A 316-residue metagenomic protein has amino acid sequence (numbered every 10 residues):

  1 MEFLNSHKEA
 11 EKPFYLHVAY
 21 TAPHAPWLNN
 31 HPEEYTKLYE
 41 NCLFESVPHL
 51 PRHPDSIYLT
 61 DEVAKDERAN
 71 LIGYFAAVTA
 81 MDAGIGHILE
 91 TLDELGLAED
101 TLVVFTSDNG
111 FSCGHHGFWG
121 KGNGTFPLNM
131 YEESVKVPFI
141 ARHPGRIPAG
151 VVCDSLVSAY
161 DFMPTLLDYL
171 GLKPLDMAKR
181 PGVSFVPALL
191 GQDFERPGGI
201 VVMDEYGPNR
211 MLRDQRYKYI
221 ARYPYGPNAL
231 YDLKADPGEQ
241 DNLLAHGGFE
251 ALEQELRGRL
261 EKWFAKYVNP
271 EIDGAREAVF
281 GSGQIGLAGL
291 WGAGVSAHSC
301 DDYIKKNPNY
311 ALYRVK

Functional and structural regions predicted by a protein language model:
M1-V157, Y169-K179, A221-P224, N228 (+5 more regions): Active-site-proximal cap/lid insertion segments
L38, A188, R259, W263: Residues that form generic nucleotide/phosphate-binding pockets
A98-T101, R146-L212, A245, F249-G258: Polar, surface-exposed loop/tail segments that function as active-site lids or cofactor/substrate-recognition elements
F139, I200-M203, Y219, L230: Generic preference for hydrophobic
Q215-Y217: Well-ordered beta-strand scaffold positions
K234: Residues forming the ATP-binding cleft of Hanks-type serine/threonine protein kinase domains
H246-L287: A contiguous, mid-protein "functional segment" used to position or interact with cofactors/ions or partner subunits
